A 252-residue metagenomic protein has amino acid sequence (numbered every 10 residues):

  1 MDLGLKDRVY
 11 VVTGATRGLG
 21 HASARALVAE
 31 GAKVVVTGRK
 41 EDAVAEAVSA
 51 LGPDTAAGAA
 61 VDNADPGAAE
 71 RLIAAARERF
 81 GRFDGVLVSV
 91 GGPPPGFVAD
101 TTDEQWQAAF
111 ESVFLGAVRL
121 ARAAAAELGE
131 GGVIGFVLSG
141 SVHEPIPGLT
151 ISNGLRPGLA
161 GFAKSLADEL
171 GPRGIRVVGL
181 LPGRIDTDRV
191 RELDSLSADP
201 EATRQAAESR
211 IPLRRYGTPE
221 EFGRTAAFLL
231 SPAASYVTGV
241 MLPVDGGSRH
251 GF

Functional and structural regions predicted by a protein language model:
V9, T16-R17: Conserved glycine-rich cofactor-binding loop
L51-P66: Rossmann-fold cofactor-recognition segment
F97-V98, T102-F110, A207: Substrate-binding pocket helix/loop in short-chain dehydrogenase/reductase
A126, D168-P172, S235: Alpha-helical segment proximal to the catalytic Tyr-Lys
G135-L159, A163-P172, R184-I185: Catalytic loop of short-chain dehydrogenase/reductase
E144, A227, T238-F252: Short C-terminal tail/terminal secondary-structure segment of NAD(P)H-dependent dehydrogenase/reductase domains
V177, L181-L196: Short, flexible catalytic-loop segment of classical short-chain dehydrogenase/reductase
